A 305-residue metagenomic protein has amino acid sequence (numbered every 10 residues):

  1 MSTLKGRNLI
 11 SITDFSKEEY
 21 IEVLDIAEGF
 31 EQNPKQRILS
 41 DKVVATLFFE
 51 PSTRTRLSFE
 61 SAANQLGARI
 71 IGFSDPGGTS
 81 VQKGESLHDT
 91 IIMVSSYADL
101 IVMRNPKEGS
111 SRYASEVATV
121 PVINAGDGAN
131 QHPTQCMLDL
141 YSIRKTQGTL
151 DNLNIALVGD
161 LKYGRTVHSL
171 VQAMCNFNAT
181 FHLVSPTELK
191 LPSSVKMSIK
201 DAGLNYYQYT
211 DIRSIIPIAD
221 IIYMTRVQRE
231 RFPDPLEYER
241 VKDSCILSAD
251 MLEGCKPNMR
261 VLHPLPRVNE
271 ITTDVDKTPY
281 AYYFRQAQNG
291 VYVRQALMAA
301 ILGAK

Functional and structural regions predicted by a protein language model:
M1-S61: Positively charged, low-complexity intrinsically disordered leader regions
S2, K277-K305: C-terminal helix-to-coil terminal segments
L39-R144, N269-T272: Phosphate/diphosphate ligand-binding glycine-rich loop within oxidoreductases
L39-V44, D151-L153, N258: Phosphate-coordination loops involved in phosphoryl transfer and adenosine-cofactor binding
F49-A62, K145-M224: Glycine-rich phosphate/diphosphate-binding loop of Rossmann-like nucleotide-binding domains
L66, Y97, V117-T119, F177 (+3 more regions): Short, structured coil segments at secondary-structure junctions
M197-V275, Y280-A281: Rossmann-like adenosine-cofactor binding region
